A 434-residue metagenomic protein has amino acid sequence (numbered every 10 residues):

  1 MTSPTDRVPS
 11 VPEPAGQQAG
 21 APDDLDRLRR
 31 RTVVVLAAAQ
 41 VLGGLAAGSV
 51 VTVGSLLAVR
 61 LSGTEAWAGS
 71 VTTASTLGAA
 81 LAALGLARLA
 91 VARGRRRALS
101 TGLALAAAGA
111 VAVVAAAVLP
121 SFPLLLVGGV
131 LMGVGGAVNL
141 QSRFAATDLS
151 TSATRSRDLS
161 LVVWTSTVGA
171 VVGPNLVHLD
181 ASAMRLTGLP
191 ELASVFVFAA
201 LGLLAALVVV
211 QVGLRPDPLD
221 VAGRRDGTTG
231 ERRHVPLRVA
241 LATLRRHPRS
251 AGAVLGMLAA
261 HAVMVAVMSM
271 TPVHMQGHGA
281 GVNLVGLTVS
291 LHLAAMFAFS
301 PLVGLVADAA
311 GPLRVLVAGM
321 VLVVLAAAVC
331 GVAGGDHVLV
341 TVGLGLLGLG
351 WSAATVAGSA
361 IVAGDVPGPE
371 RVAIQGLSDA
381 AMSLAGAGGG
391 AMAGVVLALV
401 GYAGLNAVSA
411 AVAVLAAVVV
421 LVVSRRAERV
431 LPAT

Functional and structural regions predicted by a protein language model:
P9-R30, R215-L255: Juxtamembrane intracellular "pre-TM" segments in multi-pass secondary transporters
V41, F122-A137, L339-A353: Hydrophobic core of transmembrane alpha-helices in multi-pass small-molecule transporters, especially MFS/SLC-type
G54, A137-T151, A353-P367: Intracellular juxtamembrane helix-capping segments at the cytosolic ends of symmetry-related transmembrane helices
A82-R95, A181, A298-P312, L397: Helix-to-loop junctions at the C-terminal end of transmembrane segments in multipass secondary transporters
A104-L119, L322-G335: C-terminal ends and interior cores of transmembrane alpha-helices in multi-pass membrane transporters/permeases
G128-T165: Cytoplasmic helix-loop-helix junction between adjacent transmembrane helices in 12-TM secondary transporters
V177-S182, A200-R225, V419-S424: C-terminal membrane-cytosol helix-exit motif in multi-pass small-molecule transporters
F299, A310-G358: C-terminal transmembrane helical hairpin of 12-TM major facilitator-type secondary transporters
